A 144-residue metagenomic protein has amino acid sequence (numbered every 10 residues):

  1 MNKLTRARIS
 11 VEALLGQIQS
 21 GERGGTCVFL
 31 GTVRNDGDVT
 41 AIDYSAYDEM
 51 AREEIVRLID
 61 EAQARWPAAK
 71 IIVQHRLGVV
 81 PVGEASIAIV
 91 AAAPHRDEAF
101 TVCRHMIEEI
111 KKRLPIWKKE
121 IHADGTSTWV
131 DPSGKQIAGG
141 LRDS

Functional and structural regions predicted by a protein language model:
M1-A85, A92-R104, E108-S144: N-terminal, polar/charged subdomain of small-to-medium soluble alpha/beta proteins
